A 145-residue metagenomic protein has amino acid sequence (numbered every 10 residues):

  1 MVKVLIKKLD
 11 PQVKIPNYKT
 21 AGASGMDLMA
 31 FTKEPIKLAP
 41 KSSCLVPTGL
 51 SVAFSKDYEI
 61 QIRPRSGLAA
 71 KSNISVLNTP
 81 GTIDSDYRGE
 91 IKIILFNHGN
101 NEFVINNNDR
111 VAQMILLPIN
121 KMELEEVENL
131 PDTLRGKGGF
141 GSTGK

Functional and structural regions predicted by a protein language model:
M1-K145: DUTPase catalytic domain/fold
